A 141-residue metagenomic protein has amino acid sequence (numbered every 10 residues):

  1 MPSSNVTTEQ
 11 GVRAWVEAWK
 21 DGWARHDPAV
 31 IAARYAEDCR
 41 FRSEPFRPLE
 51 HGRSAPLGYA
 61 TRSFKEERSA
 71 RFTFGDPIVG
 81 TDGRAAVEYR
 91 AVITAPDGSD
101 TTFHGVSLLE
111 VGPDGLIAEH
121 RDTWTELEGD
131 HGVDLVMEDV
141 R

Functional and structural regions predicted by a protein language model:
M1-E37, L135-R141: Short, low-complexity N-terminal intrinsically disordered segments enriched in polar/charged residues
P2-T7, G11, G58-R141: A beta-strand edge to alpha-helix "cap/lid" segment located at domain peripheries
S3, R40-H51, S63-E66: A short gly/proline-enriched turn/hairpin at secondary-structure junctions
A18-G22, R42, I93: Alpha-helix C-capping/helix-to-loop hinge sites
H26-A33, P56-E66: N-terminal short leaders/motifs
D27, E44-R47, D76: Hydrophobic alpha-helix-in-membranes signature
R47-G58, G83: Short beta-edge strand/loop motif at the mouth of beta-sheet-based domains
